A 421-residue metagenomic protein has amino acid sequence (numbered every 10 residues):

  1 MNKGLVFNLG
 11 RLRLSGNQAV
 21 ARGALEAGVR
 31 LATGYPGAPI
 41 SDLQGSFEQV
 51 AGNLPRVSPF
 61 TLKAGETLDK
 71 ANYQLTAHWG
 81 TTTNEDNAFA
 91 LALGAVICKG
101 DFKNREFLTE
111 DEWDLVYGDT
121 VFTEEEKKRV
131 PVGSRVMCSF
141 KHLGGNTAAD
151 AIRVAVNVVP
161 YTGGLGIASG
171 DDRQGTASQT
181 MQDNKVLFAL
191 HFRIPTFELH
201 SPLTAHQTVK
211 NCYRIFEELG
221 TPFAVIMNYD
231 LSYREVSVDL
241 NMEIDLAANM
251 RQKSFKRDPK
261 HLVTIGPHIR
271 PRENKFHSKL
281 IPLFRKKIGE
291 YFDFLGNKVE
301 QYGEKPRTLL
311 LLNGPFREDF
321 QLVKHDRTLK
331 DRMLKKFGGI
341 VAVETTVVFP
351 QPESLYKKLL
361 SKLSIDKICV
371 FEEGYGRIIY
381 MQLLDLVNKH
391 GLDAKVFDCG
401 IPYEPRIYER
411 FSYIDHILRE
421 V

Functional and structural regions predicted by a protein language model:
M1-P202, K210, D230, E304-P306 (+3 more regions): Thiamine diphosphate
S15-V20, S278-L309, E318-D331, S354-L355: Glycine-/acidic-rich phosphate or pyrophosphate-binding loops and their flanking alpha/beta elements
G80-N84, S201, A342-P350, G400-Y403: Short beta->alpha junction loops
C138-K141, G166-G170, A224-D230, L311-L312 (+2 more regions): Short beta-strand segments
L219-K305: Conformationally flexible catalytic loops at phosphate/diphosphate-handling active centers
V323-L360: Generic long, charged, amphipathic alpha-helical segments
E372-V421: Peripheral docking tails and interdomain loops at the edges of cofactor- or intermediate-handling domains
